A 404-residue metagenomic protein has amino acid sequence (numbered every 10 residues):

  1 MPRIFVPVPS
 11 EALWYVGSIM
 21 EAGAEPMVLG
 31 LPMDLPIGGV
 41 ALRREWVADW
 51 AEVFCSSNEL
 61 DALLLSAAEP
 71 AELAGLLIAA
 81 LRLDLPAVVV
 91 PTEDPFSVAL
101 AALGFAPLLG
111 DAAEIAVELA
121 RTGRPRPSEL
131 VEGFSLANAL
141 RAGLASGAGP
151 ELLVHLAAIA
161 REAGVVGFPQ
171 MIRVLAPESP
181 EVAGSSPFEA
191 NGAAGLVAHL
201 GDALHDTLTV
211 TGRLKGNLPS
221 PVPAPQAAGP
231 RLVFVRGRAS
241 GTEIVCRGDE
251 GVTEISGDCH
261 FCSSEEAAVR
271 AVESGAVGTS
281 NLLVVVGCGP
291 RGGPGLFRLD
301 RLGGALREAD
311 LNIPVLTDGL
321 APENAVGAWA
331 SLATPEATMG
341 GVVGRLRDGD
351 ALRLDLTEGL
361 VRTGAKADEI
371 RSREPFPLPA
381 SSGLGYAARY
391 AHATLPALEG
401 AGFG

Functional and structural regions predicted by a protein language model:
M1-P32, I37-R43, L73, A79-D84 (+2 more regions): Catalytic or ion-coupling anion/metal-binding cores of large enzyme and transporter domains
V6-P7, C55-L76, V89: A short, small-residue-rich loop immediately preceding and capping a beta-strand
W46-N58: Short, well-structured alpha-helical segments in soluble
